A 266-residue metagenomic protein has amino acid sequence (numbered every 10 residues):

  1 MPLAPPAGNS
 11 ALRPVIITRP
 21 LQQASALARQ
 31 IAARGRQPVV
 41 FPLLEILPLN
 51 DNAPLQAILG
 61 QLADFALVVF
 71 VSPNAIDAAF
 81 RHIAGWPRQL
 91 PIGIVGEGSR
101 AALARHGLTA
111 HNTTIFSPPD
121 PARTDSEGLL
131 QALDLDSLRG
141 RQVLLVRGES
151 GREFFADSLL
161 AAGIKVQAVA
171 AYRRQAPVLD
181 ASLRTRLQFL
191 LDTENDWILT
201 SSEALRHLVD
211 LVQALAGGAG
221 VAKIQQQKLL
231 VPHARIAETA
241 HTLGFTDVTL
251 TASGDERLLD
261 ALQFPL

Functional and structural regions predicted by a protein language model:
M1-L266: Conserved beta-alpha
